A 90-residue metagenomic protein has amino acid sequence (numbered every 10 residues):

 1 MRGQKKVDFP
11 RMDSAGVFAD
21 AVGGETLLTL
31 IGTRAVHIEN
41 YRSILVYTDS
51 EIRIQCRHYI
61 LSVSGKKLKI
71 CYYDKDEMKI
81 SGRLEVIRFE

Functional and structural regions predicted by a protein language model:
M1-V46, E51, Q55-E90: Mature-chain termini and adjacent capping regions
